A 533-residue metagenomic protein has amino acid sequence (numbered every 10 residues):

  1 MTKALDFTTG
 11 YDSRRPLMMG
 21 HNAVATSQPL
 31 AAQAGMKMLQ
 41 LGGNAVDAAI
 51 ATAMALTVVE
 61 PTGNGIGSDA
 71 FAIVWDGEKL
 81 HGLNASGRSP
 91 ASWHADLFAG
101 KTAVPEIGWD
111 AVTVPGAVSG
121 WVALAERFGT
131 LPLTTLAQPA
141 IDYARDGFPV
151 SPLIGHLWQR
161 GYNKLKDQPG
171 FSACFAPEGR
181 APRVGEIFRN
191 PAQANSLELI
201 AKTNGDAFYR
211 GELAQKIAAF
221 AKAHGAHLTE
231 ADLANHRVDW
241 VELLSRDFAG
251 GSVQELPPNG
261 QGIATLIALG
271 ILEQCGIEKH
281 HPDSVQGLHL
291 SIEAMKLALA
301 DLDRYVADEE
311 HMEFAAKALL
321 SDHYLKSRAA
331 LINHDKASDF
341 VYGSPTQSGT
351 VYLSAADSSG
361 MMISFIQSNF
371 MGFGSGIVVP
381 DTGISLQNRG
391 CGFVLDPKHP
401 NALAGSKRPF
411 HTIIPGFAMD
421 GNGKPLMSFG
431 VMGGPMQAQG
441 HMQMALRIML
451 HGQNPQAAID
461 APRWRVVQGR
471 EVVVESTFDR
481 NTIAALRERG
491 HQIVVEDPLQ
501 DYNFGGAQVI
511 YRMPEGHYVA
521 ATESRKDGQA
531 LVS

Functional and structural regions predicted by a protein language model:
M1-Q33, K37, A45-R210, A214-G260 (+4 more regions): Noncatalytic scaffold domains of N-terminal-nucleophile
T2, Q274-N369, T382, R389 (+1 more regions): Internal maturation/activation junctions in enzymes
V58-W75, K79-H81, H227-T229, M361-M427 (+2 more regions): Active-site rim segments in enzyme catalytic domains, especially the processed small/beta chain of N-terminal
N64-W75, V351-A356, P415-F417, G506-R512 (+1 more regions): Short beta-strand scaffold segments in enzyme catalytic cores
W240, Q347-T350, H411-I413: Short, small/polar residue-rich loop motifs at catalytic or cofactor-binding pockets
Q254-G262, T350-S354, I366-I377, G430-Q437: Glycine-rich phosphate/pyrophosphate-binding beta-alpha loops
S359, K407, H441, L450-D501: Extended C-terminal subregions enriched in glycine
